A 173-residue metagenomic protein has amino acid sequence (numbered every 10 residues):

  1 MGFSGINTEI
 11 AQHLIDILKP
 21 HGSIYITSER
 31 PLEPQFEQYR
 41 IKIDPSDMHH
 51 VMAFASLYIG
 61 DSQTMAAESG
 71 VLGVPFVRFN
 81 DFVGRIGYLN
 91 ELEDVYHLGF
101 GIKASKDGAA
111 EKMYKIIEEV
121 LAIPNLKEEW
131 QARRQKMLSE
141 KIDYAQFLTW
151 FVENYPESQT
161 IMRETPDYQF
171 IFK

Functional and structural regions predicted by a protein language model:
M1-H21, P31-K173: Nucleotide-activated sugar donor-binding and catalytic core shared by glycosyltransferases and related lipid-linked
Y25-E29: Short internal beta-strands
